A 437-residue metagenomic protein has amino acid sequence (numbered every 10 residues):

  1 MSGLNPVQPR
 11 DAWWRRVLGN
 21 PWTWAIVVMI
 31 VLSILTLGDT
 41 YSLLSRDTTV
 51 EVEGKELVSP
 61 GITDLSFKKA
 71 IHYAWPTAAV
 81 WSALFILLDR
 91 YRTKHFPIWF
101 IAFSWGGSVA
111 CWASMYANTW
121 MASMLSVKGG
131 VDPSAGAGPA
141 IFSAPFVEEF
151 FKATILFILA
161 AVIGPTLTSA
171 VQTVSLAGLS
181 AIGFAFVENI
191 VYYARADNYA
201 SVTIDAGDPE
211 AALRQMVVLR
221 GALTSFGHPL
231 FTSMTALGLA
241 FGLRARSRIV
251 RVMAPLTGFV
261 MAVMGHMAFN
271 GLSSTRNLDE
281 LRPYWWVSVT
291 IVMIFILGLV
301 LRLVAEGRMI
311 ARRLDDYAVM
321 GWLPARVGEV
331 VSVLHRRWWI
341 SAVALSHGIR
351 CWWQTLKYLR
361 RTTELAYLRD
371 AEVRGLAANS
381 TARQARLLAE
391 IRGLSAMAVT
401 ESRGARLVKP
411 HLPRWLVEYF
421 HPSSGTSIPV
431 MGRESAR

Functional and structural regions predicted by a protein language model:
M1-R437: Hydrophobic alpha-helical segments at protein termini of multi-pass membrane proteins
